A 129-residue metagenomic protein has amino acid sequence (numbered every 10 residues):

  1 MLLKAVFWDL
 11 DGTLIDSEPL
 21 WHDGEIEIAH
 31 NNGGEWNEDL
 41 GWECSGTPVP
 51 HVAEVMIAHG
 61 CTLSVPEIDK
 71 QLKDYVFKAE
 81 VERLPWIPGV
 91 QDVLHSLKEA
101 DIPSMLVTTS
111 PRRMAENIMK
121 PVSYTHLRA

Functional and structural regions predicted by a protein language model:
M1, S123-Y124: Accessible peptide chain termini
L2-Q91, H95-A100, R113-E116: N-terminal helical cap/lid subdomain that shapes the substrate entry/recognition surface in HAD-like hydrolases
E116-S123: Distinct, well-ordered alpha-helical segments
T125-A129: Conserved small/polar residues in nucleotide/adenosyl-binding loops
